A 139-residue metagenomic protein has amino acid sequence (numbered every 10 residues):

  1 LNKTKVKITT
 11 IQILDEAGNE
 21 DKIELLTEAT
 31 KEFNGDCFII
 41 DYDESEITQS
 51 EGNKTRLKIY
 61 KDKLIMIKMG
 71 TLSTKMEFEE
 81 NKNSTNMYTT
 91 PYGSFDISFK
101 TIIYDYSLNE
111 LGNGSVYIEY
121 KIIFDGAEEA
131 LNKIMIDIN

Functional and structural regions predicted by a protein language model:
L1-Y117, K121-L131: N-terminal intrinsically disordered, cationic/polar leader segments that include organellar targeting peptides
M135-N139: Flexible glycine-rich active-site/ligand-binding loops centered on an Asp-His dyad
